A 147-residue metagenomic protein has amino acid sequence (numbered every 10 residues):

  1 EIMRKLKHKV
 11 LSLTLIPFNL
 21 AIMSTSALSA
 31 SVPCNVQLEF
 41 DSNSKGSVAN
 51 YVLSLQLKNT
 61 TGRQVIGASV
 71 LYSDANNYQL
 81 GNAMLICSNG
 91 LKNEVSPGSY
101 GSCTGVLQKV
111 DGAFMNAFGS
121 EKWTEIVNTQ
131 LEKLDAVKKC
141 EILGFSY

Functional and structural regions predicted by a protein language model:
S12-I22: Bacterial N-terminal signal peptides
S24-S26: N-terminal signal peptide c-region/cleavage motif recognized by signal peptidases
L28-A49: Low-complexity, acidic Ser/Thr/Pro/Gly-rich terminal tails and inter-domain linkers that flank the onset of structured
L57-T61, D74: Asparagine-centered strand-capping/turn motif at beta-strand->loop junctions
R63-L71: Short, hydrophobic/aromatic beta-strand segments
D74-C87: Short aromatic-acidic-glycine turn motif
N89-Y100: Solvent-exposed, conformationally flexible loop/turn segments
T104-Y147: Terminal connector regions
